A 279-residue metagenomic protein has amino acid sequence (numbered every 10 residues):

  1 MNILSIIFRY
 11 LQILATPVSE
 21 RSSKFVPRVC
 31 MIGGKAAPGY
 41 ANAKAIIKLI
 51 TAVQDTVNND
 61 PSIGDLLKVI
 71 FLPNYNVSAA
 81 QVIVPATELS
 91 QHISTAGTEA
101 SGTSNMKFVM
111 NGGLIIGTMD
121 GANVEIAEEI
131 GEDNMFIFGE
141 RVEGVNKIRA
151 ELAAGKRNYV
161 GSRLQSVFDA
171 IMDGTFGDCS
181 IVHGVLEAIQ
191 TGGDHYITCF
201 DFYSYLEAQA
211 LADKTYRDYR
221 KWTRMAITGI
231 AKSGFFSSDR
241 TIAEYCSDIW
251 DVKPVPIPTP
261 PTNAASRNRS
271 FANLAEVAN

Functional and structural regions predicted by a protein language model:
M1-Q81, P85-T87, T95, P260-R269: Long, K/E/R/D-enriched contiguous segments that form extended
M1-S5, G234, A278: Conserved acidic/glycine
V84-T87, Q91-R240, E244-S270, E276: Catalytic binding pocket for nucleotide-activated donors in carbohydrate/polymer assembly enzymes
